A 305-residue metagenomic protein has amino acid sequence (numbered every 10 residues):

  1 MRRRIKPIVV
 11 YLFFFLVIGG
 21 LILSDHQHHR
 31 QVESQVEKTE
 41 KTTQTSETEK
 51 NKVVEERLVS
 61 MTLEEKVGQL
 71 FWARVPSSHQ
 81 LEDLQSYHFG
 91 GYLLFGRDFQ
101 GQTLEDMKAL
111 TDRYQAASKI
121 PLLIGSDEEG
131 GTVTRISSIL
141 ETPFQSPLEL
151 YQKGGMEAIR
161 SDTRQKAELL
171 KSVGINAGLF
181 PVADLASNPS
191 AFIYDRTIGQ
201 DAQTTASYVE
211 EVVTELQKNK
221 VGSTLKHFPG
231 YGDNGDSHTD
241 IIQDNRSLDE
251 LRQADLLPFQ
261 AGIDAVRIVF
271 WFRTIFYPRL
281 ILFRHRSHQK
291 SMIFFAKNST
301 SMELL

Functional and structural regions predicted by a protein language model:
R2-H29: Sec-dependent N-terminal signal peptides of Gram-positive bacterial secreted proteins and lipoproteins
L23-G68: N-terminal, intrinsically disordered, polar/charged segments of Gram-positive cell-envelope systems that serve as
T42-Q44, E49, Q80-L81, S86-H88 (+1 more regions): Short leucine-rich amphipathic alpha-helices used at interfaces
T62, Q100-D112, S207-L305: Second-shell residues forming the walls of enzyme active-site clefts
K66-Q69, Y87-Y92, S118-L122, K171-N176 (+3 more regions): Loop/turn elements at helix/coil->beta-strand transitions in domains of secreted/extracellular proteins
L70-V75, I124: Short, hydrophobic beta-strand segments that form beta-sheet elements in well-ordered domains
R74-S86, A158-L169, L251-P258: Short, acidic/polar
S86-T205, G232-D244, R273-F283: Enzymes and membrane/adaptor proteins characterized by extended Gly/Ser/Thr/Asp/Glu-rich, aromatic-dotted
